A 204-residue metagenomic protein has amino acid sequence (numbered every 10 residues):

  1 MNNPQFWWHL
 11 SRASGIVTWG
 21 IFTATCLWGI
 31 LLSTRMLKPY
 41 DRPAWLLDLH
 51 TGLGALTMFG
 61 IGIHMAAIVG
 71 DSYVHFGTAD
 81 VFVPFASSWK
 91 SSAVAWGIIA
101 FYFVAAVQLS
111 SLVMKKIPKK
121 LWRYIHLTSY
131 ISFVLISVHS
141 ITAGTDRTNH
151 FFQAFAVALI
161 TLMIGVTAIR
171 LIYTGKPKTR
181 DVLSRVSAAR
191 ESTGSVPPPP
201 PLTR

Functional and structural regions predicted by a protein language model:
M1-R204: Membrane-embedded alpha-helical bundles that constitute the cytochrome b-like, heme-associated redox core of multi-pass
